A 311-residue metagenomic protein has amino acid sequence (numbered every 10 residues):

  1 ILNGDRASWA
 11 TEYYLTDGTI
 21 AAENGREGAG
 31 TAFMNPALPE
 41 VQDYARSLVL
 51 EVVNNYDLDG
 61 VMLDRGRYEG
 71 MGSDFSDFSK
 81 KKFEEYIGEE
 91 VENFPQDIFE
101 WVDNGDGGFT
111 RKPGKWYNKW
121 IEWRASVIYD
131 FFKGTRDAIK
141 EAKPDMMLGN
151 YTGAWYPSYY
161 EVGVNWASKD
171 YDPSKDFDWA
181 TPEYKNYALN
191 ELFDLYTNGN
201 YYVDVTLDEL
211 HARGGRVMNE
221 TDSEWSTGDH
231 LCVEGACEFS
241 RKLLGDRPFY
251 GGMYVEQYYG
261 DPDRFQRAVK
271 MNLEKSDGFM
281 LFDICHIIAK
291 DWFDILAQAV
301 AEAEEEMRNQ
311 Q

Functional and structural regions predicted by a protein language model:
I1-E27, L63-D106, E161-D172: Aromatic- and acidic-residue-enriched segments that line the glycan-binding/catalytic groove of carbohydrate-active
I1-N3, E69-G72, Y156-Y160, V205-L207 (+2 more regions): Short catalytic/ligand-binding loop motif for oxyanion handling, primarily in non-cytosolic enzymes, centered on
I1-Y56, F109, P113-Y117: Active-site-adjacent "subsite" loops/lids of carbohydrate-active enzymes
G28-R46, G114-Y129, R216-D229, M253-Y258: The substrate-binding groove and active-site-proximal loops of carbohydrate-active enzymes, especially glycoside
A45, V52, V61-D64, I139 (+2 more regions): Conserved, mostly hydrophobic/aromatic
E51-D59, D130-L148, L189-L192, F239-R247 (+1 more regions): A structural motif corresponding to the C-terminal end of an alpha-helix and its immediate exit/capping segment
M62-E69, N118-A180, R247-Y258: Aromatic-lined carbohydrate-recognition surfaces of secreted/lumenal glycan-active proteins
E183-Q311: Substrate-binding cleft of secreted/luminal carbohydrate-active enzymes
